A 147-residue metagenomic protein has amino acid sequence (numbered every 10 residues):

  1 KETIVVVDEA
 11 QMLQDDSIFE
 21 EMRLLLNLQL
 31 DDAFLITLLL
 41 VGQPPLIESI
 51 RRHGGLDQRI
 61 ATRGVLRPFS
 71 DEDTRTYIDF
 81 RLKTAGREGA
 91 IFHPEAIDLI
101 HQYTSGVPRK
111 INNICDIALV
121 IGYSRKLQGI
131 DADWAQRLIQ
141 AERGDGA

Functional and structural regions predicted by a protein language model:
K1-I18: Conserved P-loop NTPase "ATPase switch" module shared by AAA+ and STAND
I4, E48, E72, T76-D79 (+1 more regions): C-terminal alpha-helical "lid" subdomain
I4-D8, I36-Q43: Structural recognition of the conserved hydrophobic beta-strand(s) that form the central parallel beta-sheet of P-loop
Q11-L13, G42-E48, F69-T74: Conserved nucleotide-binding/hydrolysis micro-motifs of P-loop NTPases
S17-A33: Conserved catalytic/switch belt of AAA+ P-loop NTPases
P44-A61: Short regulatory helix/loop adjacent to the ATP-binding pocket of P-loop NTPases
R59-T62, D71, R75: ABC transporter nucleotide-binding domain
